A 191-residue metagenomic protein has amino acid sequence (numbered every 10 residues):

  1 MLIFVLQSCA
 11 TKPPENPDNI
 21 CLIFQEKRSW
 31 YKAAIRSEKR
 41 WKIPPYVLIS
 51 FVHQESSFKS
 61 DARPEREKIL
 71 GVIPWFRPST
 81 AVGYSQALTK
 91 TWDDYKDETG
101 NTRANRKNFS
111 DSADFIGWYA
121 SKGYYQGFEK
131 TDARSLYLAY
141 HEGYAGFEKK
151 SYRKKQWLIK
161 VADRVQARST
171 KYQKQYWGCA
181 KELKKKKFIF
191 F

Functional and structural regions predicted by a protein language model:
M1-L2: Sec-dependent signal peptide recognition, specifically the positively charged N-region followed immediately by
V5-S8: C-terminal motif of bacterial Sec signal peptides marking the signal peptidase cleavage site
A10-K184: Catalytic glycan-binding domains that act on GlcNAc-containing polysaccharides
F190-F191: Short, solvent-exposed mixed-charge patches
